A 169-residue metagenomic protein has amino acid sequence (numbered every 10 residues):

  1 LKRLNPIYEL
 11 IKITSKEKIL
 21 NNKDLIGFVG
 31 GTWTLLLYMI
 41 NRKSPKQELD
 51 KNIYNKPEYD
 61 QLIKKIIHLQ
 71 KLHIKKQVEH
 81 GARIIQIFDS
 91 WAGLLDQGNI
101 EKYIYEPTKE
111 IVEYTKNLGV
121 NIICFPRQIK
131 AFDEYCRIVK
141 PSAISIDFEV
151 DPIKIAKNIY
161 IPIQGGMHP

Functional and structural regions predicted by a protein language model:
L1-K2, V29, G81-E101: Glycine-rich, proline-tolerant flexible connector loops at the mouths of alpha/beta enzymes
L1-K23, Q97-I122, K157-I161: Alpha-helix-loop-beta-strand connector modules within alpha/beta enzyme cores
L1-K76: Active-site-proximal, glycine-rich beta->alpha crossover segments in alpha/beta enzymes that shape flexible
T14, Q70, Q77, I104 (+2 more regions): Conserved, mostly hydrophobic/aromatic
W33-L36, W91-L95, E101, I122-I123 (+2 more regions): Short, small-residue-enriched loops and turns at beta-alpha junctions that line or gate enzyme active sites
Q70-V78, T108-V112, P152: Structured alpha-helical segments in the cores of large, soluble enzyme domains
L95-Y103, E134-K140: Short glycine/threonine-rich loop-to-helix capping motif typified by GTGT followed within a few residues by an Asp-Pro
E113-P169: Catalytic-face loop-and-helix region of soluble metabolic enzyme cores
